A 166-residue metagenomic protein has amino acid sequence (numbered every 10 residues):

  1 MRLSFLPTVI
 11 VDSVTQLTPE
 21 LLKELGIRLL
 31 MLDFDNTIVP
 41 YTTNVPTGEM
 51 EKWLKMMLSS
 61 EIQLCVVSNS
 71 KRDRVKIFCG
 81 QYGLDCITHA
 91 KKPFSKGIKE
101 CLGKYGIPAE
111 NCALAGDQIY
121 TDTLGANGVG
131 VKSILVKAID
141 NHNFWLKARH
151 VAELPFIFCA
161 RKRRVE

Functional and structural regions predicted by a protein language model:
R2-L32, V39, T43-N44, G48-L114 (+1 more regions): Asp-based, Mg2+/Mn2+-dependent phosphohydrolase catalytic module
